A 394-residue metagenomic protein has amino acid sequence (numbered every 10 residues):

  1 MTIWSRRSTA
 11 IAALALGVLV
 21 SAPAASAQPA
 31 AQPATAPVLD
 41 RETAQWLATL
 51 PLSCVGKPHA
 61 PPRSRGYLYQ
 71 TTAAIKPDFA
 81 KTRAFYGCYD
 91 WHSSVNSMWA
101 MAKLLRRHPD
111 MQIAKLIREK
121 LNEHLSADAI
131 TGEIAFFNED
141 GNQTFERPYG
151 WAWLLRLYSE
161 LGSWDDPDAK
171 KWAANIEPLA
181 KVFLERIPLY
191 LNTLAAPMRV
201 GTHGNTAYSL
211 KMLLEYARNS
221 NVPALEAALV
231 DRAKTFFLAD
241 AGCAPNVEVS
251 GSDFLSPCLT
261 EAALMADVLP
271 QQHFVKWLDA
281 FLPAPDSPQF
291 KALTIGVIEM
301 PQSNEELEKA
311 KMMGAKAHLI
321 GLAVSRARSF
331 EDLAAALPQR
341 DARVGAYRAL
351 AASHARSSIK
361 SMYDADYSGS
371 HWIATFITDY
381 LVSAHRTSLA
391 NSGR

Functional and structural regions predicted by a protein language model:
M1-A12: Bacterial N-terminal signal peptides that target proteins for export
I11-S21: Bacterial N-terminal signal peptides
A24-A31, A262: Boundary at the C-terminal end of the N-terminal hydrophobic targeting segment
P29-Y86: Low-complexity, Ser/Thr/Pro/Gly-enriched N-terminal "stalk/linker" regions
P33-P37, V95-M111, A152-D168, S209-N221 (+3 more regions): Well-ordered alpha-helical scaffold segments within catalytic/enzyme domains
A36-D40, D78-V95, A135-A152, T193-T206 (+4 more regions): Solvent-exposed loop and edge beta-strand segments that line ligand/cofactor-binding and catalytic clefts
F79, V95, L104-V222: Extended ligand-binding groove/face enriched in aromatic
S220-W372, L381: Long, repeat-rich segments with strong aromatic
